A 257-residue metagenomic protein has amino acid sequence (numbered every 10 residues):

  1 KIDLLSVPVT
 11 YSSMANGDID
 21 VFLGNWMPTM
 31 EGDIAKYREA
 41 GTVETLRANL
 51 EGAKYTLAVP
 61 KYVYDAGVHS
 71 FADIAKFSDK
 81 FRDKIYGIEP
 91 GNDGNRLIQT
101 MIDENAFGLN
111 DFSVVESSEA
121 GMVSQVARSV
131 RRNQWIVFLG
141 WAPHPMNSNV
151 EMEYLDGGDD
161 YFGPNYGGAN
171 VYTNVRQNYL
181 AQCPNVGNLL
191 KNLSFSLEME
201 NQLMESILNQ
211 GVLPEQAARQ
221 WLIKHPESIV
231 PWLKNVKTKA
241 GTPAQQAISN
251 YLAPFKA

Functional and structural regions predicted by a protein language model:
K1-D3, R82-Y86, L190: Short, well-ordered beta-strand elements
D3-L23, V114, Y166-V175, L233: The structured alpha-helical core of multi-pass membrane proteins
S6-A58: N-terminal segment of the mature folded domain
Y11, I19-L23, P90-D159: Ligand-binding pocket segment of bilobal, Venus flytrap-like solute-binding proteins
T42-P90: A conserved helix-loop-strand patch within extracytoplasmic ligand-binding domains of the periplasmic binding
K54-Y64, G168-Q182, E205-S206: A bilobed periplasmic-binding-protein/Venus flytrap-type ligand-binding module shared by bacterial periplasmic
P143-S194: C-terminal lobe and pocket-closing loops of periplasmic/extracytoplasmic Venus-flytrap solute-binding proteins
L193-A257: C-terminal functional modules
